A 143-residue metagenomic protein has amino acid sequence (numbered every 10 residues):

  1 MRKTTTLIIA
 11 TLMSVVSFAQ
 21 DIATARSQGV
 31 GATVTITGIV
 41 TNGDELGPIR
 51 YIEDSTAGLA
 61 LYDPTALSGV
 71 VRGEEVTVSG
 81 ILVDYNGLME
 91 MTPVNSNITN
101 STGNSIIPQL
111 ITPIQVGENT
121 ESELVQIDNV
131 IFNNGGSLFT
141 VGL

Functional and structural regions predicted by a protein language model:
M1, M13, M89-M91: Detector for methionine-enriched segments
R2-A10: Sec-dependent signal peptide recognition, specifically the positively charged N-region followed immediately by
M13-A19: Sec/Tat signal peptide C-region and signal peptidase I cleavage site
A19-L143: Extended non-catalytic accessory segments flanking core domains
